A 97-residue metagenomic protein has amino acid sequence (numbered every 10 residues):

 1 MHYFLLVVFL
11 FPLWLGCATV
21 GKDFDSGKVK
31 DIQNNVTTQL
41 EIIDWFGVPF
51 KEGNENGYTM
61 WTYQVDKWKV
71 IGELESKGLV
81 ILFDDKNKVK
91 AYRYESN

Functional and structural regions predicted by a protein language model:
M1-F4: Positively charged n-region of N-terminal signal peptides that target proteins for export
L13-G16: C-terminal motif of bacterial Sec signal peptides marking the signal peptidase cleavage site
A18-N97: Residues within mature, well-folded domains
